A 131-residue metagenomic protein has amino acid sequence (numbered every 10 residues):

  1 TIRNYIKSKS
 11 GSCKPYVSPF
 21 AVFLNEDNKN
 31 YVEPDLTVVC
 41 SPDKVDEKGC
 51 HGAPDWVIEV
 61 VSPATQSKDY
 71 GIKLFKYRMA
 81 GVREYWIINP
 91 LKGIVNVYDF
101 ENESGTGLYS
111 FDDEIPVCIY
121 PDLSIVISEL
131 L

Functional and structural regions predicted by a protein language model:
T1-L131: Gly/Pro/Ser/Thr-rich low-complexity, intrinsically disordered segments predominantly at protein N-termini
